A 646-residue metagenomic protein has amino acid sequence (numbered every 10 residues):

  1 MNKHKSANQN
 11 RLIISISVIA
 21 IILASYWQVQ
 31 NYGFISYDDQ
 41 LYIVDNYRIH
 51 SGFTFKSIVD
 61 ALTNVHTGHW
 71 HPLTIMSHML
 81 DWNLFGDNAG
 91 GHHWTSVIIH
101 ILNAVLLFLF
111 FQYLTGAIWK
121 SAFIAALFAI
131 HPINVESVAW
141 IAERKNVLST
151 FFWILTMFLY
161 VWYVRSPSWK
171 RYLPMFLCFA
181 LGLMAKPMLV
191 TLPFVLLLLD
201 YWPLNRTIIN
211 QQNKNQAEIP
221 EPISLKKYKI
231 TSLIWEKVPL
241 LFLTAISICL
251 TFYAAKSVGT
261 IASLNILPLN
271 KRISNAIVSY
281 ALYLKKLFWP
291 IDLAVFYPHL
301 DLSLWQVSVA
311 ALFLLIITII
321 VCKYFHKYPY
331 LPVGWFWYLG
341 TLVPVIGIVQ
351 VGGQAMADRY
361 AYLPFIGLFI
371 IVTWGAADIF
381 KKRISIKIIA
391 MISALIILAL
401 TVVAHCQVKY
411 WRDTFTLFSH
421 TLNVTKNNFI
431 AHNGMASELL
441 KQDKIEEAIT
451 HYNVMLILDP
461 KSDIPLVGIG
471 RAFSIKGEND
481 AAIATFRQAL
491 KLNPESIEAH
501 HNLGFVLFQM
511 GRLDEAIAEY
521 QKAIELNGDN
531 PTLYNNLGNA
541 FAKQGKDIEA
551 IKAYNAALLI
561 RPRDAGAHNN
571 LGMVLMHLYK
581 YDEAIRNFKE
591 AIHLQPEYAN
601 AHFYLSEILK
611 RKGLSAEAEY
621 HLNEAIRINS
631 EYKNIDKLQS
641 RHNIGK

Functional and structural regions predicted by a protein language model:
M1-D480, R487, K491-F505, Q509 (+3 more regions): Polytopic membrane enzymes that build or remodel cell-surface glycoconjugates and lipids
H432-L439, H451, P465-K476, T485 (+12 more regions): TPR/Sel1-like alpha-solenoid repeat signature
R611-K646: Terminal, low-structured helical/coil segments at or just beyond the last alpha-helical repeat
